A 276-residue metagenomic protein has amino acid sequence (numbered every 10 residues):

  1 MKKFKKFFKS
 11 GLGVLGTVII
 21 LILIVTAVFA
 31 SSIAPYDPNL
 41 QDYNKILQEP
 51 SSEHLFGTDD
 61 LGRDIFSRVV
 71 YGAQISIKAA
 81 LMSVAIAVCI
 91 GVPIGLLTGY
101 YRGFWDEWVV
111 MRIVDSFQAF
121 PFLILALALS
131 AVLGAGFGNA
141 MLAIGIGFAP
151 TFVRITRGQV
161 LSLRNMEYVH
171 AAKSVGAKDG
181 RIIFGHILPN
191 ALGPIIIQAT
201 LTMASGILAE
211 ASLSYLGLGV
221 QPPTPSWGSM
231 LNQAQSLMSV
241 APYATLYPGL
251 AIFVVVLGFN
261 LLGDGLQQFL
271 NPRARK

Functional and structural regions predicted by a protein language model:
M1-Y36, I113: N-terminal signal-anchor/first transmembrane alpha helix
L55, D59, G91, G99-G158 (+1 more regions): Generic hydrophobic transmembrane alpha-helix motif, especially the helices
T58-R63, Y100-Y101, F117, A171-N190 (+1 more regions): Short helix-to-coil transition segments within interhelical loops that connect adjacent transmembrane helices
I65-Y100, V255: Transmembrane alpha-helix signature in integral membrane proteins
Q74-I90, A126, G180-S212, F259: Transmembrane alpha-helices
V84-A85, V92, L96, A135-G185 (+1 more regions): Membrane-cytosol interface at the C-terminal ends of specific transmembrane alpha-helices in multi-pass membrane
S130-V132, V160, A209-A251, K276: Glycine-rich helix-loop "coupling/hinge" segments at transmembrane-helix boundaries in multipass transporters
L133, G147, G193, A199-M203 (+1 more regions): C-terminal transmembrane helix and the adjacent membrane-cytosol boundary/short C-terminal tail of inner/organellar
